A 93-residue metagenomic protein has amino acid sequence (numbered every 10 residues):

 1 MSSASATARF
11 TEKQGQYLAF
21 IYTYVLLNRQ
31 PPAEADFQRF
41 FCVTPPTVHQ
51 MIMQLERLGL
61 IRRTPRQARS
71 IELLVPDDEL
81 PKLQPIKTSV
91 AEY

Functional and structural regions predicted by a protein language model:
M1-R9: Short, Lys/Arg-enriched N-terminal segment that forms or immediately precedes the first helix of a structured domain
A8-Q14, A33, T64-K87: Short, cationic-aromatic polyanion-contact patches
T23-R29: Short helix-capping/hinge SLiMs at alpha-helix to coil transitions
P31-F41: A short alpha-helical element within helix-turn-helix/winged-helix DNA-binding domains across DNA-binding proteins
I52-M53: Short, hydrophobic-biased segments on the C-terminal half of alpha helices that form "recognition helices"
E56-T64: A short, conserved structural fragment
